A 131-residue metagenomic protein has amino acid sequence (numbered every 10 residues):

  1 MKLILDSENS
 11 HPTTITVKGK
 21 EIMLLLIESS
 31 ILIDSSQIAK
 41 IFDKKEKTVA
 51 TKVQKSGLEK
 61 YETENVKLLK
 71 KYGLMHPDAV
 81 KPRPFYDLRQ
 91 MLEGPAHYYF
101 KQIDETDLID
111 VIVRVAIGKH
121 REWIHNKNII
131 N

Functional and structural regions predicted by a protein language model:
M1-V53, Y61-N131: Positively charged, aromatic-accented nucleic-acid-binding surfaces
